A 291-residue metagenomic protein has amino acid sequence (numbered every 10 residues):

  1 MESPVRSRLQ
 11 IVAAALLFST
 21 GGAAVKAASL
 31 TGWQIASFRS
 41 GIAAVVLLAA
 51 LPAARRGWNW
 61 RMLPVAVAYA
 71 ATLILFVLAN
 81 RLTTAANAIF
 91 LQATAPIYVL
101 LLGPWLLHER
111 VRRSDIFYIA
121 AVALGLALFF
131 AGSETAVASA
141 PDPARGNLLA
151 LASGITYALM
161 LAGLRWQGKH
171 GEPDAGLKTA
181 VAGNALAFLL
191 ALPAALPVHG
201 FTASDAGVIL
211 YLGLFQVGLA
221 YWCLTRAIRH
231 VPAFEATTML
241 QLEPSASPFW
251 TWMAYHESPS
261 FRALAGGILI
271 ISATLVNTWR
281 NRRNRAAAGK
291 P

Functional and structural regions predicted by a protein language model:
M1-S37, V67, L75, L124 (+2 more regions): Glycine-/small-residue-enriched transmembrane alpha-helix faces in small-molecule transporters and effluxers
P4-S7, S29-S37, R55-N59, A131-T156 (+2 more regions): Juxtamembrane helix-entry segments on the extracytoplasmic side of multipass membrane proteins
L9, A88-T94, L164-L186, V217-M253: Helix-helix packing/entry segments at the starts of transmembrane helices
A15, L47, V99-L100, A136-V198 (+2 more regions): Transmembrane alpha-helical segments that form core, pore/gating elements of small-molecule transporters/exporters
L17-G22, A53-Q92, L100, L124 (+2 more regions): Specific transmembrane alpha-helical segments of multi-pass solute transporters/efflux pumps, especially DMT/EamA
A28, I35, A79, W105-L107 (+7 more regions): Hydrophobic/aromatic residues within transmembrane alpha-helices of multi-pass small-molecule transporters
Q34-S37, G41-V45, V77-R110, S114-I116 (+2 more regions): Specific alpha-helical transmembrane segments that line the substrate/conduction pathway and gating interfaces
L47, Y69, L101, S114-E134 (+6 more regions): Hydrophobic transmembrane alpha-helices of multi-pass small-molecule transport proteins
